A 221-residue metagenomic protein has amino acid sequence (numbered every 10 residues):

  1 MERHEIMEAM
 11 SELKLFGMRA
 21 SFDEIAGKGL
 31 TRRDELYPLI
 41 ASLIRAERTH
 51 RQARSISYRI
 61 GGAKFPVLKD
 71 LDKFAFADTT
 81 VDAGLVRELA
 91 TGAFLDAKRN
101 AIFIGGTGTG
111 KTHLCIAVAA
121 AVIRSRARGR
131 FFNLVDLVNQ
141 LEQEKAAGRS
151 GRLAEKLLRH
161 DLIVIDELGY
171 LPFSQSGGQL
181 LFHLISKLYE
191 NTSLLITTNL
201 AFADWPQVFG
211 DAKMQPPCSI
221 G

Functional and structural regions predicted by a protein language model:
E5-E8, S21-K28, K73, N100-I104 (+1 more regions): Short hinge/gating elements
M7-S11, L15-P66: Interdomain "pre-motor" coupling segment immediately N-terminal to P-loop NTPase/helicase cores
E8-S11, A20-D23, P38-S42, Y58 (+10 more regions): Solvent-exposed alpha-helical segments within well-ordered globular domains of core cellular machineries
K14, F74, C115-V118, V122 (+3 more regions): Mobile genetic element proteins and their domesticated derivatives, centered on retroelements and DNA transposons
S55, A83-R159, P206-F209: Conserved P-loop
K69-A90: N-terminal pre-Walker A segment at the start of P-loop NTPase domains
R128, F132, D136-L162, L168-G221: Replace "adjacent to P-loop NTPase cores in ATP/GTP-dependent enzymes" with "adjacent to NTP-binding cores
